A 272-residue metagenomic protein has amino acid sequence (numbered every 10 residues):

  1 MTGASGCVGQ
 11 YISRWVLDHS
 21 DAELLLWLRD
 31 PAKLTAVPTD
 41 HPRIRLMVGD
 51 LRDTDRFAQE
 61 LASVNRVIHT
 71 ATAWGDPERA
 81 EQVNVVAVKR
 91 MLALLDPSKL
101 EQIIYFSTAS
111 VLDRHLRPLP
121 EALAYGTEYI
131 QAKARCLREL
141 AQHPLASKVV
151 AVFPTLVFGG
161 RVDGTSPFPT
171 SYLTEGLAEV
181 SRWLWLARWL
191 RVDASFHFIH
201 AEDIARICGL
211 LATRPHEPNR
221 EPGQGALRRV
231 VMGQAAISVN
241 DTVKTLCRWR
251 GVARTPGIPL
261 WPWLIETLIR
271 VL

Functional and structural regions predicted by a protein language model:
M1-A22: N-terminal Rossmann NAD(P)H-binding glycine-rich loop of SDR-like oxidoreductase domains
S20-K33: Conserved glycine-rich Rossmann-like NAD(P)H-binding loop of the short-chain dehydrogenase/reductase
D40-R90, L112-R117: NAD(P)H-binding glycine-rich loop region in Rossmannoid oxidoreductase-like domains and their noncatalytic homologs
V86-A132, V150: Conserved Rossmann-fold NAD(P)-dependent oxidoreductase catalytic core, especially the SDR/UDP-sugar
E139-G164: Conserved beta-loop-beta element that borders a ligand/cofactor-binding pocket
T174-I199, L210: A conserved pocket-lining segment of Rossmann-fold NAD(P)-dependent short-chain dehydrogenase/reductase
E217-Q234, V243: A recurrent short beta-strand within the Rossmann-like NAD(P)-dependent oxidoreductase core
V243-L272: Terminal hydrophobic/aromatic helix or amphipathic segment near a protein terminus
